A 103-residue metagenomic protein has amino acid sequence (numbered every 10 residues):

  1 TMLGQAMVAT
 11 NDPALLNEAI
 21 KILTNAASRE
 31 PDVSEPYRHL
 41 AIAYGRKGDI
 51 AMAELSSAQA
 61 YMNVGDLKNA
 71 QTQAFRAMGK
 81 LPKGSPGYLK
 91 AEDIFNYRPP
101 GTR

Functional and structural regions predicted by a protein language model:
T1, P36, A53, G87-A91: TPR alpha-solenoid repeat register
L3-M7, L40, S57, F95: Structural register within alpha-helical repeat arrays
M7-T10, Y44, Y61, P99: Residue at a conserved register position within TPR or TPR-like alpha-solenoid repeats
D12-A14, R46-L55, K83-P86, N96-R103: Alpha-helical linker/edge segments of TPR/alpha-solenoid repeat scaffolds and analogous pre-/post-domain helices
